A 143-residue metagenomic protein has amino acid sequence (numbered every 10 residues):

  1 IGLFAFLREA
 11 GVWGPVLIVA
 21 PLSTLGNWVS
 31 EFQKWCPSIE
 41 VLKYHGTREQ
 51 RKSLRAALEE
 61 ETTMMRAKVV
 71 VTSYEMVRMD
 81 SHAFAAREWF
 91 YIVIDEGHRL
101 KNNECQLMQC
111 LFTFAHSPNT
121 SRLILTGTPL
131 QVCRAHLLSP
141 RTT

Functional and structural regions predicted by a protein language model:
I1-T143: ASCE P-loop NTPase motor core, strongest for the SF2 helicase catalytic module
